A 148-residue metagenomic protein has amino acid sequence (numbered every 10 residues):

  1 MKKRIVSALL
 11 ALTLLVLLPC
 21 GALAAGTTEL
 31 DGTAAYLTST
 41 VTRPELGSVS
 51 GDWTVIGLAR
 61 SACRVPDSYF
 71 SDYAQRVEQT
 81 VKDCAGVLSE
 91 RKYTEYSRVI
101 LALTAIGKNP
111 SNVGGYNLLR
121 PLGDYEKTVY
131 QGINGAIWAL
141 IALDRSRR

Functional and structural regions predicted by a protein language model:
K2-L10, P19-R148: Preference for long, amphipathic alpha-helical scaffolds in soluble/luminal domains and all-alpha bundles
T13: Short regulatory/linker helices and ligand/cofactor-binding micro-motifs at input modules
